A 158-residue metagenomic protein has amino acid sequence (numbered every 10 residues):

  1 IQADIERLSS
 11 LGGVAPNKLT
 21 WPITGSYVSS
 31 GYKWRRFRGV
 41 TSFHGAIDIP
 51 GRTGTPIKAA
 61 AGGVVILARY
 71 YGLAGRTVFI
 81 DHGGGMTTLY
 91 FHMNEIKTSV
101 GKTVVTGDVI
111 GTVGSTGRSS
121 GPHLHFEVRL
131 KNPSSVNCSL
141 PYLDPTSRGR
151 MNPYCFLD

Functional and structural regions predicted by a protein language model:
I1-T24: Non-catalytic extracellular/periplasmic "stalk" and linker regions immediately N-terminal to catalytic or recognition
L19-D158: Catalytic cores of peptidoglycan-degrading enzymes
